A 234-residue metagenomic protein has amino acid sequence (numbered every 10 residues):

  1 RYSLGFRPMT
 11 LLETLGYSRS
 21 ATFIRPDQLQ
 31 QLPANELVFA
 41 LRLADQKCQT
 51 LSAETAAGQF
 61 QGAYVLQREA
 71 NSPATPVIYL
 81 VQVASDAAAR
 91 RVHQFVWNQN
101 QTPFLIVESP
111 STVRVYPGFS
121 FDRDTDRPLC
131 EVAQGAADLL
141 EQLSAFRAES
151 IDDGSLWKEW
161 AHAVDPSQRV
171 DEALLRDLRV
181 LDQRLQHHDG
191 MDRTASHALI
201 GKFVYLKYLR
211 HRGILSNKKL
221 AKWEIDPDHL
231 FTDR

Functional and structural regions predicted by a protein language model:
R1, D152-S155, K218, D226: Alpha-helical structural elements
S3-Y208: Short, basic/polar, glycine-containing "phosphate-handling" surface segments that engage DNA
Q183-H187, H197-R234: Nucleic-acid modification enzymes, centered on SAM-dependent nucleic-acid methyltransferases
